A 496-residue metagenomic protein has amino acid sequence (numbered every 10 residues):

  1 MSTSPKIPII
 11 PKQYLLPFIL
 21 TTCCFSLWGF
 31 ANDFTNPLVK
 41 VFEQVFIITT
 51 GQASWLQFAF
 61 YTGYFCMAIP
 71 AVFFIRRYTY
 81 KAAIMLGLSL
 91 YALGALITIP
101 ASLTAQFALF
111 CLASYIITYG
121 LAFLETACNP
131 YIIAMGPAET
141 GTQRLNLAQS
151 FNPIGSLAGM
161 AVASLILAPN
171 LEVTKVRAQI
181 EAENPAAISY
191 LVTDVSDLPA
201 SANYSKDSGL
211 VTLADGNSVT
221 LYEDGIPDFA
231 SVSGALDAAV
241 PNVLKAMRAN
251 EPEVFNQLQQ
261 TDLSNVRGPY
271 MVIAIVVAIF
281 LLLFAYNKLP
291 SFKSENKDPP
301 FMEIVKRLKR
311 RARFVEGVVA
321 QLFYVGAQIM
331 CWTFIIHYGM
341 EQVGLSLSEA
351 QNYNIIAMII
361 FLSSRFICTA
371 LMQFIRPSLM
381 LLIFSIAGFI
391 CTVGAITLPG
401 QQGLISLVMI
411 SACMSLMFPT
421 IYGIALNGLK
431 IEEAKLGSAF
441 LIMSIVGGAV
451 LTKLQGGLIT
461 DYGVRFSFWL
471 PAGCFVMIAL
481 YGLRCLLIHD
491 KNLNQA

Functional and structural regions predicted by a protein language model:
L16-E43, L124, C128-N129, C331-G339: Extracytoplasmic
T35-V39, M160, S164-N170, R310-I355: Extracytoplasmic gate region of multi-pass secondary transporters
W55-F73, I355-I367: Central cavity-lining transmembrane alpha-helices of secondary-active solute carriers, predominantly the Major
M67-Y80, S364-P377, I459: Helix-to-loop junctions at the C-terminal end of transmembrane segments in multipass secondary transporters
S89-T104, A387-P399: C-terminal ends and interior cores of transmembrane alpha-helices in multi-pass membrane transporters/permeases
F107-L124, Q402-M417: Hydrophobic core of transmembrane alpha-helices in multi-pass small-molecule transporters, especially MFS/SLC-type
F123-P137, S415-K430: Intracellular juxtamembrane helix-capping segments at the cytosolic ends of symmetry-related transmembrane helices
